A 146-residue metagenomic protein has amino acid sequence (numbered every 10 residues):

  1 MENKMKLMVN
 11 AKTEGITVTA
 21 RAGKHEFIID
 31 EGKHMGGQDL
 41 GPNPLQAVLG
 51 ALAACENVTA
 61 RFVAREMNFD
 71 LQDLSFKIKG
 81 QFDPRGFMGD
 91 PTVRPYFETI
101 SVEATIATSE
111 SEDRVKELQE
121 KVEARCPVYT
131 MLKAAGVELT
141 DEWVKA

Functional and structural regions predicted by a protein language model:
M1-G50, R61-A146: Extended beta-strand/beta-hairpin segments
V58: Short glycine/serine/threonine-rich phosphate/pyrophosphate-binding segments that cradle anionic phosphate groups
